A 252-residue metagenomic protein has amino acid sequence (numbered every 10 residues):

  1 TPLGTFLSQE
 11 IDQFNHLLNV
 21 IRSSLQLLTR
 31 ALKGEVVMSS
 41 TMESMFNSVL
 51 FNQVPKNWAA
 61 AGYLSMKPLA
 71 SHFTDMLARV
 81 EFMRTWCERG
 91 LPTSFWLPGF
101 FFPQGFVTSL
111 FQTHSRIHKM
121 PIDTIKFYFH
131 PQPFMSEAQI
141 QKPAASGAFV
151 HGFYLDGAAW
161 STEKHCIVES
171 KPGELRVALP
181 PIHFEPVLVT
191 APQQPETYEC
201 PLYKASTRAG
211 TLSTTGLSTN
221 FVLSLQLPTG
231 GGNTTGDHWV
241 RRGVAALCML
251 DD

Functional and structural regions predicted by a protein language model:
T1-D252: Long C-terminal appendages of very large multidomain proteins
